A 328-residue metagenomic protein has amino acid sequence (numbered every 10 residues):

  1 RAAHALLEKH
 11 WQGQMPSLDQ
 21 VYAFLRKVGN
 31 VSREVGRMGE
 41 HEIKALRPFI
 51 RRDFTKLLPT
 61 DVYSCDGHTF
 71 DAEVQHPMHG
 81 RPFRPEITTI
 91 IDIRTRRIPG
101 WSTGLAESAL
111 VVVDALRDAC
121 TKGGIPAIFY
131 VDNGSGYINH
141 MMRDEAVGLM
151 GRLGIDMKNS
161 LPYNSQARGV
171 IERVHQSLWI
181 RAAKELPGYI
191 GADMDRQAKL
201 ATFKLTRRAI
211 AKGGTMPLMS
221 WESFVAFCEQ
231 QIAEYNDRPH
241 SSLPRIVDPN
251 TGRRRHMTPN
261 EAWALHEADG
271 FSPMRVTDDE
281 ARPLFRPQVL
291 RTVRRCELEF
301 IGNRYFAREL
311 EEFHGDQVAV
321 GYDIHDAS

Functional and structural regions predicted by a protein language model:
R1-P16, I50-T55, E73-Q75: A short, amphipathic alpha-helix used for macromolecular contacts
A23-T89, R97, L110-A115, K122-I125: Mobile-element integrase/transposase regions, centering on the N-terminal DNA-binding/Zn-coordinating module
L25, D66-T69, I91-T95, L105-E107 (+3 more regions): Short, flexible loop/turn elements at secondary-structure junctions
A72, S223-S328: C-terminal, beta-rich DNA-binding module of retroviral/retroelements integrases
R84, A106-R152: Acyl-donor binding region in acyl/amide transferases
S135, N139, R143-E267: Globin-like tetrapyrrole-binding proteins
